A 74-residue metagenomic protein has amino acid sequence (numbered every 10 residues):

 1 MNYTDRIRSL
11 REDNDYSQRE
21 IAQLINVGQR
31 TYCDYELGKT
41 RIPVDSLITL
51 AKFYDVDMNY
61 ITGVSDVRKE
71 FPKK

Functional and structural regions predicted by a protein language model:
M1-D5, K69-P72: A detector for short, charged/polar N-terminal pre-domain segments
D5-L24, T49: Short basic helix-loop element that most often maps to the first helix and adjoining turn of HTH DNA-binding modules
I7, I21-A22, Y32-Y35, I61: Conserved hydrophobic/aromatic packing and binding residues within compact polymer-binding modules
N26, D45-Y60: DNA major-groove recognition helix of helix-turn-helix/homeodomain DNA-binding modules
N26-R41: Recognition helix of helix-turn-helix/homeodomain-like DNA-binding domains that insert into the DNA major groove
E36, Y54, S65: DNA major-groove recognition helix of helix-turn-helix
T62-K74: Short, charged recognition helix plus adjacent turn of helix-turn-helix-like nucleic-acid-binding domains
